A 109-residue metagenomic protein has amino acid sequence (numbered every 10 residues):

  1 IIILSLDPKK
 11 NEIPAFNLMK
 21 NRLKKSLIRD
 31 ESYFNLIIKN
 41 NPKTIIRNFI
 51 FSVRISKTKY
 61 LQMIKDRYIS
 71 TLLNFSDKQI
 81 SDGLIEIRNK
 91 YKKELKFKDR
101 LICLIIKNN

Functional and structural regions predicted by a protein language model:
I1, K43-T44: Hydrophobic anchor at the start of a short beta-strand that flanks the dinucleotide cofactor-binding loop
I1-L36: Conserved class I S-adenosyl-L-methionine
I37-P42: A structural motif corresponding to the C-terminal end of an alpha-helix and its immediate exit/capping segment
I45-N109: Conserved Class I S-adenosyl-L-methionine
